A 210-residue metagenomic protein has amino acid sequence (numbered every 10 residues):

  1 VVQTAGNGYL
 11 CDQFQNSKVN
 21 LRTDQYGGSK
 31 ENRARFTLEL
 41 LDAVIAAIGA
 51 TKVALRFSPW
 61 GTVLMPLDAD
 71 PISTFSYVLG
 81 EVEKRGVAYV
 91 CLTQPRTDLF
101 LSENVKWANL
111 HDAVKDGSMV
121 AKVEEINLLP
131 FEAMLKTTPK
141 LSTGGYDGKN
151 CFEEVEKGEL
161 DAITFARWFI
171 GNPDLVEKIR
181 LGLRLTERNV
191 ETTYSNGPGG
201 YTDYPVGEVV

Functional and structural regions predicted by a protein language model:
V1-V210: Flavin-dependent oxidoreductase catalytic cores
